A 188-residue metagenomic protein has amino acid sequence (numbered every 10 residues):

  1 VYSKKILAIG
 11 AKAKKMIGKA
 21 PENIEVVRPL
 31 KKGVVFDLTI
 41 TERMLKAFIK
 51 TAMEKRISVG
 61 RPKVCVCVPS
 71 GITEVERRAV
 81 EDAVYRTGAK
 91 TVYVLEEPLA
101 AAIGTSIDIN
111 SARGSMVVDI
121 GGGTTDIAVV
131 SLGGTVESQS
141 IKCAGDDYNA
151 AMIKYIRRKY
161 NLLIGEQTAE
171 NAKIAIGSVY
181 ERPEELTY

Functional and structural regions predicted by a protein language model:
V1-I120, A128-Y188: Nucleotide/phosphate-binding catalytic cleft detector across ATP-hydrolyzing and phosphate-transferring enzymes
G123: Conserved Rossmann-like nucleotide-cofactor binding loop
